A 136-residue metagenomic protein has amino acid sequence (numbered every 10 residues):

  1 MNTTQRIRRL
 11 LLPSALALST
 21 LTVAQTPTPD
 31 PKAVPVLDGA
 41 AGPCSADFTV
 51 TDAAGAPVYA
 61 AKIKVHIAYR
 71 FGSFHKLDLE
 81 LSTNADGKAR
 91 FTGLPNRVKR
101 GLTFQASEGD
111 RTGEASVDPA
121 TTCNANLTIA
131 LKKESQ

Functional and structural regions predicted by a protein language model:
N2-S14: Bacterial N-terminal signal peptides that target proteins for export
S19-T20, A24: N-terminal signal peptide c-region/cleavage motif recognized by signal peptidases
Q25-S45, T49-A56, F74, N124-Q136: Beta-strand-rich domain onsets/edges
A61-R70: Hydrophobic beta-strand segments
F71-R90: Short, acidic Ser/Thr/Gly-rich low-complexity loop/linker segments typical of extracellular and cell-surface proteins
L94-N96: Hydrophobic loop/turn residues within beta-sheet-rich immunoglobulin-like superfamily modules
V98-D110: A short, solvent-exposed beta-strand micro-motif common in secreted/extracellular proteins
R111-A120: Edge beta-strands of extracellular beta-sandwich domains
